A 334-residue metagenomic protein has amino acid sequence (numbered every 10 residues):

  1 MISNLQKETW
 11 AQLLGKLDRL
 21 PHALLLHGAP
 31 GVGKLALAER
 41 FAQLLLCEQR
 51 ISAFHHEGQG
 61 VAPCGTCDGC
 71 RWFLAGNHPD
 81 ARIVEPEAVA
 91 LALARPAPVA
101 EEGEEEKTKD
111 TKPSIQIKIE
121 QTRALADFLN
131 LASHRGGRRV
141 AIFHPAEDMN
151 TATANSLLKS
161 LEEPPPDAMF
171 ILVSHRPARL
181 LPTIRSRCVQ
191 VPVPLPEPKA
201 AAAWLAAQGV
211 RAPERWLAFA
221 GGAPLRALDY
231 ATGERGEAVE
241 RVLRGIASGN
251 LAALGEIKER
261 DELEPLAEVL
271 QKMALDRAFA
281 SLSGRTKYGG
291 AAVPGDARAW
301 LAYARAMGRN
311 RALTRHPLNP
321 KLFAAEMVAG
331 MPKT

Functional and structural regions predicted by a protein language model:
M1-A152: Clamp-loader machinery-focused feature within the broader ASCE/P-loop NTPase space
M1-V61, P166-M169, H175-T334: Charged, glycine-rich active-site and insertion segments that engage polyanionic ligands
D127, K159, P182, S186: Conserved adenine-binding aromatic site and its adjacent loop/helix in ATP-hydrolyzing domains
N130, N155-M169: Conserved catalytic/switch belt of AAA+ P-loop NTPases
G136-V140, P165-I171: Loop/turn-to-beta-strand initiation segments
D148-M149, E163, R179: Residues immediately C-terminal
T151-N155, K321: Conserved strand-to-helix beginnings and helix N-cap segments that scaffold or border functional pockets
